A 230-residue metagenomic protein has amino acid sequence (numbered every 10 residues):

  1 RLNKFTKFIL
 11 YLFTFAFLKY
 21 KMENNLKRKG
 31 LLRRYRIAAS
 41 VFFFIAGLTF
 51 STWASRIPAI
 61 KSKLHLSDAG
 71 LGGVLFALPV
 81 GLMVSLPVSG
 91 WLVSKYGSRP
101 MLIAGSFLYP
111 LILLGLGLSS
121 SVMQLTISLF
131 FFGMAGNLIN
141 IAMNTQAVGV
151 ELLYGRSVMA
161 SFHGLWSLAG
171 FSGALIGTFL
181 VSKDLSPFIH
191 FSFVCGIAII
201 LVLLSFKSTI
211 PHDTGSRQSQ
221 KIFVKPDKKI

Functional and structural regions predicted by a protein language model:
L32-R56, F130, D227-I230: Pair of pore-lining "gating" transmembrane helices in MFS-fold secondary transporters
T49, G81-L82, A169: MFS transmembrane alpha-helix packing/gate-lining sites
I57, S67-L75, M159: Juxtamembrane helix-start elements in MFS-like secondary transporters
F76-G90: Central cavity-lining transmembrane alpha-helices of secondary-active solute carriers, predominantly the Major
L86-S119, M123: Conserved MFS/SLC helix-loop-helix module at the cytosolic interface between two early adjacent transmembrane helices
F130-G164: Cytoplasmic helix-loop-helix junction between adjacent transmembrane helices in 12-TM secondary transporters
F162-I210: Helix-loop-helix hairpin linking two adjacent transmembrane segments in secondary transporters
